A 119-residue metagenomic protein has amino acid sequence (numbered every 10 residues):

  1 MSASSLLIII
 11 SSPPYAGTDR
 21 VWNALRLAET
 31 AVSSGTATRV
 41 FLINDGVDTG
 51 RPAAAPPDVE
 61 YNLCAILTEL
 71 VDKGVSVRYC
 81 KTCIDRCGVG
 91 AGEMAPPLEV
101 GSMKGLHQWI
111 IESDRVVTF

Functional and structural regions predicted by a protein language model:
L6, T38, V77: Hydrophobic anchor at the start of a short beta-strand that flanks the dinucleotide cofactor-binding loop
L6-W22, G50-A55: Short, glycine-rich nucleotide/cofactor-binding loops
R20-T36, V40: Histidine-anchored nucleotide/phosphate-binding helix
V32, V71, I110-I111: Anion (oxyanion) recognition and catalysis
V47-G50, R86-C87: Short, active-site-adjacent cap segments at secondary-structure transitions
A53-D58, M94-P96: Short glycine-enriched, charge-decorated loop/helix-capping segments at active-site entrances that position
P56-D85: A glycine-rich helix N-cap at a beta->alpha junction
R86-T118: C-terminal structural segments of small proteins and small subunits
